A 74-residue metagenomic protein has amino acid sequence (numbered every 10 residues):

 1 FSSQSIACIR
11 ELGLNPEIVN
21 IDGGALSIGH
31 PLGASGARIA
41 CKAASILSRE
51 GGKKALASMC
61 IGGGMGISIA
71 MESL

Functional and structural regions predicted by a protein language model:
F1-L74: Claisen-condensing/thiolase-fold acyl-transfer catalytic domains that form or cleave C-C bonds in fatty acid
